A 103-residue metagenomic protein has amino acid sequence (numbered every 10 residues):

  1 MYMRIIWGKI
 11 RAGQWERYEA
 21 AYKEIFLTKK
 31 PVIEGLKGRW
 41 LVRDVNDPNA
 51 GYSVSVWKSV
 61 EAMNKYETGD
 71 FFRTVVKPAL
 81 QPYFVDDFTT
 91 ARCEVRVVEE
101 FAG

Functional and structural regions predicted by a protein language model:
M1-R4, Y18: Conserved N-terminal glycine/acidic-rich loop preference
M3-K9, G38-E67: Short, well-ordered beta-strand segments in beta-rich or mixed alpha/beta enzyme and ligand-binding folds
K9-Y22: Short, surface-exposed ligand-recognition loops at beta-strand->loop->(often short) alpha-helix junctions that present
Q14-E16, E61-M63, V98: Residue-level signal for secondary-structure boundary sites
E24-K37, V56-A91: An amphipathic, aromatic/His-enriched active-site/gating alpha helix that lines ligand/cofactor pockets
E94-G103: Acidic/histidine-enriched, glycine/proline-rich intrinsically disordered or flexible terminal extensions
